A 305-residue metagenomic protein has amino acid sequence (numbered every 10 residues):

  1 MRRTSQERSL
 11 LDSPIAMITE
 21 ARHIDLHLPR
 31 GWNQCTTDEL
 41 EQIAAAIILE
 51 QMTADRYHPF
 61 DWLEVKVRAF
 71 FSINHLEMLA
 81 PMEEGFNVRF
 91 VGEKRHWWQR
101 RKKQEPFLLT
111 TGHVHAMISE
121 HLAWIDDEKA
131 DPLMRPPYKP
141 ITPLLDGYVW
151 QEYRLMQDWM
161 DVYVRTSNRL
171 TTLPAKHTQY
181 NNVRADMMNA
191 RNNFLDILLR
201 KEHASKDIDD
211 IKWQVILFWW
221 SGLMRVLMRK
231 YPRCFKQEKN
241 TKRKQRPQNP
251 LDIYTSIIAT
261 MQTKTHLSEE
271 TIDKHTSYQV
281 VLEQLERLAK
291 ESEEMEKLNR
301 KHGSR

Functional and structural regions predicted by a protein language model:
M1-R305: An amphipathic, hydrophobic-aromatic interaction surface with interspersed Lys/Arg that forms lipid/phosphate-bearing
